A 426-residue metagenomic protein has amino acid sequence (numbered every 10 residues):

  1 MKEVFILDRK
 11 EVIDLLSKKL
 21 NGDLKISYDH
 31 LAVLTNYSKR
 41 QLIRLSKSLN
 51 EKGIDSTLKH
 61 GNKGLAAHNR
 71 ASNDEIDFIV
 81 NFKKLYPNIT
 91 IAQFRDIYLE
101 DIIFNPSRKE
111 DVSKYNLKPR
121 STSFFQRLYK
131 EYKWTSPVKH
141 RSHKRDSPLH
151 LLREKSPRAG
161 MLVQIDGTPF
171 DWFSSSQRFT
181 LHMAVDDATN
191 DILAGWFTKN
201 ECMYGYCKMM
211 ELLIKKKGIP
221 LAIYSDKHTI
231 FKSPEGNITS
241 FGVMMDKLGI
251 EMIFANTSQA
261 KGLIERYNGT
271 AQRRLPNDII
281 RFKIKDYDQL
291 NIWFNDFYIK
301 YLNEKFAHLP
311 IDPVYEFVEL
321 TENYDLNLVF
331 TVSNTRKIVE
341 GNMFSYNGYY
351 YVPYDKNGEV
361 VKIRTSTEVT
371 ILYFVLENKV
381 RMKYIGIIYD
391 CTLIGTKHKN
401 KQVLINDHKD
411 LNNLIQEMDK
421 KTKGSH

Functional and structural regions predicted by a protein language model:
E3, D29-D77, N81: Short, basic alpha-helical/linker "hinge" immediately adjacent to a nucleic-acid-recognition surface
F5-I26, I76-L85: Short, amphipathic alpha-helical "recognition" segments used to contact nucleic acids or chromatin
V12, L42-L45, I79, F94 (+11 more regions): Mobile genetic element proteins and their domesticated derivatives, centered on retroelements and DNA transposons
T57-V163, F170, F317-E322: Basic, flexible linker segments flanking DNA-binding modules in nucleic acid-interacting mobile-element proteins
Y98, S240-L328: Charged alpha-helix within mobile-element recombinases
S123, R127-V185, D191-I192, M203-P220 (+3 more regions): Mobile-element integrase/transposase regions, centering on the N-terminal DNA-binding/Zn-coordinating module
E201, I214-E235, S258: Acidic/histidine-rich, metal-coordinating catalytic segments
I299-H426: C-terminal, beta-rich DNA-binding module of retroviral/retroelements integrases
